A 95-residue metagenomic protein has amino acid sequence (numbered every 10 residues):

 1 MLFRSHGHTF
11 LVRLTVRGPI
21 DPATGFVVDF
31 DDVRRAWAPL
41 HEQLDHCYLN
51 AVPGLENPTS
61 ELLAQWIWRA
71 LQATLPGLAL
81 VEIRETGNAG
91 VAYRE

Functional and structural regions predicted by a protein language model:
F3-E95: Charge-rich, low-complexity N-terminal segments
